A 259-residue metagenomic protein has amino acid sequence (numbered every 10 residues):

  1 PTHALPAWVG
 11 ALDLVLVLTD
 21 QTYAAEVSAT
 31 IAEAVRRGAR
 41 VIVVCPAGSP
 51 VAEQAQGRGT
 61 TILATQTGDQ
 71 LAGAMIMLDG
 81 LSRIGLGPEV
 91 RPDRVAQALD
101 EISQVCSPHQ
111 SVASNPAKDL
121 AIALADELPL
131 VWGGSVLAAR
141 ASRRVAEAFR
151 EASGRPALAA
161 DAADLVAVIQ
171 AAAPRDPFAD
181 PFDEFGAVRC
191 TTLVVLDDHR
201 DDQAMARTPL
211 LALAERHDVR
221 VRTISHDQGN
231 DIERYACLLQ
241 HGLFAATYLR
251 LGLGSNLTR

Functional and structural regions predicted by a protein language model:
P1, E147-L158, A212-V219: Short helix-loop-beta junction
P1-Q104, D197-D198, T208-L213: Glycine-rich phosphate-binding loops that contact phosphosugars or nucleotide phosphates
D13-D20, P174-D183, V188-D197: Short, well-ordered secondary-structure micro-motifs within conserved domains or adaptor modules
Y23-A29, A138-R143, Q203-A204: Short glycine/serine/threonine-rich phosphate/pyrophosphate-binding segments that cradle anionic phosphate groups
G48-T60, V168-A172, D231-A236: Glycine-rich, charge-decorated loop segments at or immediately adjacent to ligand/cofactor-binding or catalytic sites
R83-G186: Active-site phosphate/pyrophosphate-binding segments
V188-N230: C-terminal hydrophobic structural anchor segments that stabilize assembly/packing rather than catalytic chemistry
A212-R259: Charge-biased C-terminal accessory regions appended to nucleic-acid-, cytoskeletal NTPase
